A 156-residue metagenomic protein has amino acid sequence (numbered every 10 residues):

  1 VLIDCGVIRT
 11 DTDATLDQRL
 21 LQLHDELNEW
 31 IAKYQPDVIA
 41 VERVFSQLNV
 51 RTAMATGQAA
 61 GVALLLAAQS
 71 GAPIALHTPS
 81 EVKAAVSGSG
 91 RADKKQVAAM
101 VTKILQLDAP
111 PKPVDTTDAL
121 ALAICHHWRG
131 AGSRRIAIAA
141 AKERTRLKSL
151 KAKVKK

Functional and structural regions predicted by a protein language model:
V1-K156: Phosphate- and other anionic-substrate recognition elements at nucleic-acid/protein interfaces
